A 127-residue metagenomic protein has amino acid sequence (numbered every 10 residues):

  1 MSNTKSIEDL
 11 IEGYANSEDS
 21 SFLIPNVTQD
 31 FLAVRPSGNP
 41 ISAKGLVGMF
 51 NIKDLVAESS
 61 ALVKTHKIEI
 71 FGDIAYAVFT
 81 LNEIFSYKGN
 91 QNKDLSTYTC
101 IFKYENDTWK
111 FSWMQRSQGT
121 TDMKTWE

Functional and structural regions predicted by a protein language model:
M1-Q29, D73, M123-E127: Short, low-complexity N-terminal intrinsically disordered segments enriched in polar/charged residues
K5-S6, S20-F71: A solvent-exposed, acidic/Ser-Thr-rich amphipathic alpha-helical stretch
V34, V78-T80, S112: Beta-strand residues in well-ordered beta-sheet regions across diverse protein folds
A61-V63, V78-T80, K93-Y98: Short, surface-exposed coil-to-beta transition loops
G72-E83: A short hydrophobic beta-strand element
I84-K93: Short, cysteine-centered beta-strand-loop-beta hairpins and adjacent loop/turn segments enriched in charged/polar
L95-T125: Short beta-strand edge/turn micro-motifs at domain boundaries
